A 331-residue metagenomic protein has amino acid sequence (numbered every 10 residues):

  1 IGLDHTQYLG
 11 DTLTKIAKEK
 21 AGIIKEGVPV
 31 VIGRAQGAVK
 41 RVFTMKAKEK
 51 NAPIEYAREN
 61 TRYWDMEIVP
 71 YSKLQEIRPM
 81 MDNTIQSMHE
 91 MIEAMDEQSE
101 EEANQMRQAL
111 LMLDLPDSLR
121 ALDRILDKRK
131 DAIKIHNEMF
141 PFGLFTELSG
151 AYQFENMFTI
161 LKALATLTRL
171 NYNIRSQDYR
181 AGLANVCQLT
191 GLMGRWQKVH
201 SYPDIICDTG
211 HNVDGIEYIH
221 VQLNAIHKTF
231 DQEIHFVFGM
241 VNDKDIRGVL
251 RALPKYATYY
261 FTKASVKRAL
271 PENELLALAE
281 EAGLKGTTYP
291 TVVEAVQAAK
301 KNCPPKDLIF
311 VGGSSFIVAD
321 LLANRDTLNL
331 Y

Functional and structural regions predicted by a protein language model:
I1-D4, E59-T61, G239-V241, T262-R268: Short, acidic/turn-prone active-site loops that include or flank metal/cofactor- and phosphate-binding residues
I1-G2, K15, I77-P79, N83-Q86 (+2 more regions): Nucleotide phosphate-binding/pyrophosphate-handling subdomain across enzymes that bind or process nucleotide phosphates
I1-M139, M157, L161-D178: Acidic, Mg2+-coordinating active-site environments of NTP-dependent enzymes
Q36-K46, K50-E55, Q108, K130 (+2 more regions): C-terminal helical cap/extension that packs against the catalytic core of soluble nucleotide-cofactor enzymes
L167-N171, L223, H227, A279 (+2 more regions): Active-site catalytic pocket residues across diverse enzymes, especially alpha/beta-hydrolases
I234-G239, Y260-K263, L308-G312: Short glycine-rich phosphate-binding loop at a beta-alpha junction
S314-Y331: Glycine/aspartate-rich loop-and-adjacent alpha/beta segment that forms the canonical ThDP
